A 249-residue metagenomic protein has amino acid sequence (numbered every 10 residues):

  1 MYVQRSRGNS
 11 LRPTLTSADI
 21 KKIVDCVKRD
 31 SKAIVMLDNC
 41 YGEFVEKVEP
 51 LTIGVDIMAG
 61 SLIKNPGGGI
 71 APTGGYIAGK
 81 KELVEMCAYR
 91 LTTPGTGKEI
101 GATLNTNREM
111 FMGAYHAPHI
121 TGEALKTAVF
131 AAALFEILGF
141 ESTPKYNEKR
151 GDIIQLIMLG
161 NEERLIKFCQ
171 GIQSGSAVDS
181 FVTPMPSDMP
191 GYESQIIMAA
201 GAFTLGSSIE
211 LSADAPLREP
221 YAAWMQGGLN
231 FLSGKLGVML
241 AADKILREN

Functional and structural regions predicted by a protein language model:
M1-G122, K126, F135, G139-T143 (+1 more regions): Conserved PLP-enzyme active-site core in the AAT-like
E136-E248: Conserved C-terminal alpha-helix-loop-beta "cap" of PLP-dependent enzymes that closes/shapes the active-site mouth
